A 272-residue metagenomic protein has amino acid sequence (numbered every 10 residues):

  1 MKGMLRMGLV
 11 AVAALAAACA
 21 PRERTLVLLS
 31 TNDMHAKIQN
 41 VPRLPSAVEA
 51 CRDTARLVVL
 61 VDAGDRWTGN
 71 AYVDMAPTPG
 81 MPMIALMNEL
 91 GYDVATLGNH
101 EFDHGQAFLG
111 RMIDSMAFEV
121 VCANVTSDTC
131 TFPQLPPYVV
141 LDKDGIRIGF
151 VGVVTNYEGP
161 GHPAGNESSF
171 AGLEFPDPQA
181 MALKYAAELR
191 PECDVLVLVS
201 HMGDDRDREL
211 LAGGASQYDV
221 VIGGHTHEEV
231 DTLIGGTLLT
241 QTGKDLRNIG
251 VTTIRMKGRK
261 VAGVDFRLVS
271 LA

Functional and structural regions predicted by a protein language model:
M1-G8: Bacterial N-terminal signal peptides that target proteins for export
G8-A11, G149: Small side chains
V10-C19: Hydrophobic h-region of N-terminal signal peptides that target proteins for export in Gram-negative bacteria
C19-L271: Acidic, metal/ion-coordinating pockets
